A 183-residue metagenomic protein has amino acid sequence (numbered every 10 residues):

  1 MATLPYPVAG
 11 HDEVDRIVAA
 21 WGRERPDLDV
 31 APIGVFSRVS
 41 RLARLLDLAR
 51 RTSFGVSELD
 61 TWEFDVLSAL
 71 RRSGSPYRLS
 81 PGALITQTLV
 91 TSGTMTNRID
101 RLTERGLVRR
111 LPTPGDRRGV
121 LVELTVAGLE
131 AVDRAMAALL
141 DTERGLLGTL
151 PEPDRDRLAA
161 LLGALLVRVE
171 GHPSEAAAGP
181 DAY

Functional and structural regions predicted by a protein language model:
M1-S57: N-terminal leader segment of winged-helix/HTH proteins
L4, S57, F64, L139-T142: Anionic, Ser/Thr-rich low-complexity intrinsically disordered regions
V30, S40, R44, L48-T91 (+1 more regions): N-terminal helix-turn-helix DNA-binding core of bacterial DNA-binding proteins
I33-F36, S40, R44, L89 (+3 more regions): Short amphipathic alpha-helical segments with heptad-repeat character
D60, P76-L121: Canonical helix-turn-helix DNA-binding module
A69-S73, L161, R168: Short amphipathic alpha-helical elements of helix-turn-helix/winged-helix folds
I99-A160: Charged, amphipathic alpha-helical coiled-coil/dimerization segments
